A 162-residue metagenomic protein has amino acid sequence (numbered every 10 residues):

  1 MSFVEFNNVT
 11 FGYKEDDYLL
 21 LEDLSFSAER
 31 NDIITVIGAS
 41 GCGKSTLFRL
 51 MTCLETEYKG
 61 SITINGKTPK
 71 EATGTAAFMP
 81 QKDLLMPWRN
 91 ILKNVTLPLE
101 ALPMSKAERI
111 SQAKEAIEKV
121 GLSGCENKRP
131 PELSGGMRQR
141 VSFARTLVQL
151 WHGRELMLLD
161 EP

Functional and structural regions predicted by a protein language model:
I37-A39: The feature captures the beta-strand-to-loop junction immediately N-terminal to the Walker
T52: Helix-to-loop junction immediately C-terminal to a conserved catalytic motif
K59-A72: Conserved ABC transporter NBD signature motif
L92-E100, I110: Short helical segment in ABC ATPase nucleotide-binding domains corresponding to the A-loop/adjacent helical element
A107-C125: Conserved ABC ATPase "signature" region
L122, E126, L147-L150: ABC ATPase C-loop
R129-L133, M137: Conserved ABC ATPase signature
F143: Hydrophobic anchor residue at the start of the ABC signature
